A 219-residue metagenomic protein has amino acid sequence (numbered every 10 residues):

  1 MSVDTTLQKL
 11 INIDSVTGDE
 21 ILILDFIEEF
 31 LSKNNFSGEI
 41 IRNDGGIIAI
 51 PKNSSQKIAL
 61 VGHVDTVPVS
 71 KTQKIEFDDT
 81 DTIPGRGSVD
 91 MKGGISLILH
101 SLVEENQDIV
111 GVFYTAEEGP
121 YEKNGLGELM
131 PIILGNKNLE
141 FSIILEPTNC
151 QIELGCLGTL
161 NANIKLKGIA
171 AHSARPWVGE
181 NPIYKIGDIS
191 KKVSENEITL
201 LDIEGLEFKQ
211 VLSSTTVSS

Functional and structural regions predicted by a protein language model:
M1, L7, S15-V16, L22 (+3 more regions): Metal-dependent amide/peptide-bond hydrolase catalytic core, centered on the "pita-bread" metallohydrolase fold
M1-S88: Acidic/His- and Gly-rich active-site-bordering loop/insert found across diverse amide/peptide-bond hydrolases
D4, Q8, E28, S96-L99 (+2 more regions): Predominant activation on well-ordered alpha-helical scaffold segments within soluble catalytic domains
I13, N43-G45, G62-V64, T115-E117 (+3 more regions): Fold-independent oxyanion-binding glycine-rich loops and adjacent beta-strand/coil segments at enzyme active sites
K57-A59, I83, E140-I144, N163: Short glycine-aspartate micro-motif
D65-D79, L139, L154-K165: Acidic-glycine-rich active-site phosphate/pyrophosphate-binding loop
T82-L97, L102, H172: Glycine/serine-rich anion-binding loops at beta->alpha junctions that coordinate negatively charged ligand groups
S96-N161: Acidic/histidine-rich catalytic neighborhood of metal-dependent amide-processing enzymes
